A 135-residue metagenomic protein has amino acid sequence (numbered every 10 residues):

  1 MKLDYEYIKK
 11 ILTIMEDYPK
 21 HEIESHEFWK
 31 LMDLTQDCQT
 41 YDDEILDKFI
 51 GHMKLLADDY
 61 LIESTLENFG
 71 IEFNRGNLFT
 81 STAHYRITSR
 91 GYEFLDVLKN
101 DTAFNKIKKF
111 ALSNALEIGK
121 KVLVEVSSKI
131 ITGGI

Functional and structural regions predicted by a protein language model:
K2-Y41, D47: Short amphipathic alpha-helical interface segments
M15-Y18, L56, Y60, L95-L98: Generic structural signal for hydrophobic core residues of well-folded globular domains
F28-M32, F69-N74, K108-L112: Short linear capping/connector segments at secondary-structure termini
I50, K54-E72: A short, conserved structural fragment
E67-V97: Accessory beta->alpha helical hairpin/"wing" motif in late/C-terminal subdomains of nucleic-acid enzymes
D101-I135: Membrane-inserting effector segments that mediate pore formation, membrane fusion, or transient membrane insertion
